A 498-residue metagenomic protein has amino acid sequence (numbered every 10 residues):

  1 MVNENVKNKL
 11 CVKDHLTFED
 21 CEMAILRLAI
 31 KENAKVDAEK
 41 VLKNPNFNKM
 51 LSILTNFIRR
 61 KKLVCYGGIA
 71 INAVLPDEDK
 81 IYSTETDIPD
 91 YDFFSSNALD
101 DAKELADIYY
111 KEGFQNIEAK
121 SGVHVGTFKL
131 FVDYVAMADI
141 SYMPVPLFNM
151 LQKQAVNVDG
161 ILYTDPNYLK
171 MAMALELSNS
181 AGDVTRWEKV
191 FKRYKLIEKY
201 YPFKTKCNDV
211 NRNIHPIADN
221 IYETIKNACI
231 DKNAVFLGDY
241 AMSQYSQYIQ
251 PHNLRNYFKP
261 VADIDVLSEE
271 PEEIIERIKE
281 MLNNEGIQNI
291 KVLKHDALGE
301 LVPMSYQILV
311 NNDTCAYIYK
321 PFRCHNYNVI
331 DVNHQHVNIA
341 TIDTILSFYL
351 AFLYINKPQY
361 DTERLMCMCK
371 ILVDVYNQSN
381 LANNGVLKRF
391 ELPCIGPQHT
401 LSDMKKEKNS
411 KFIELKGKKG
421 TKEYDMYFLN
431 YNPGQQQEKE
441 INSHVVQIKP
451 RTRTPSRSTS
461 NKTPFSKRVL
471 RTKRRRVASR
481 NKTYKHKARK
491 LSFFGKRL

Functional and structural regions predicted by a protein language model:
M1-K49, V156-E223, T421, N442-T454 (+1 more regions): N-terminal regions immediately upstream of nucleotidyltransferase
F47-L99, I221-E272: Active-site nucleotide-donor binding segment shared across nucleotidyl transfer reactions
L99-A106, E272-K279: Short, conserved charged micro-motifs
D107-F148, E280-Y327: Conserved catalytic core of two-metal-ion nucleotidyltransferases
Y142, M171-A174, K199, V375-Q378 (+2 more regions): Long C-terminal interaction/binding lobes of large macromolecular proteins
N149-M173, D331-Y354: Phosphate-handling catalytic interfaces
K204-C207, T362, M366-K370, Y376-I448: Eukaryotic intrinsically disordered, low-complexity regulatory regions enriched in Ser/Thr/Pro and acidic residues
I448-L498: Arg/Lys-rich, intrinsically disordered low-complexity tails that mediate electrostatic binding and condensation
